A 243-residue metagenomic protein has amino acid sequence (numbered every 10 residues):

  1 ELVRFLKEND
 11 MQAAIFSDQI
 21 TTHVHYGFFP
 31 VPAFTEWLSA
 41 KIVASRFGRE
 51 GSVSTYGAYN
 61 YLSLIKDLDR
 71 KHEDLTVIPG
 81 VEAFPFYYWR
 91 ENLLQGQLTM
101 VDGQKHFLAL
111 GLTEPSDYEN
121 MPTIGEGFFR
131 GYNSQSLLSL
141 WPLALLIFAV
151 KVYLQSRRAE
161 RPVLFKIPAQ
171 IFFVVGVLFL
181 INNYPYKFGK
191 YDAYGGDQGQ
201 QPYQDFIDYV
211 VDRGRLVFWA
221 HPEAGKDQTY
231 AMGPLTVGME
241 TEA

Functional and structural regions predicted by a protein language model:
E1-H221, G225-E240: A metal-dependent hydrolase metal-coordination microenvironment
A243: Aromatic- and acid-rich polysaccharide-binding/catalytic face of secreted or lumenal carbohydrate-active enzymes
